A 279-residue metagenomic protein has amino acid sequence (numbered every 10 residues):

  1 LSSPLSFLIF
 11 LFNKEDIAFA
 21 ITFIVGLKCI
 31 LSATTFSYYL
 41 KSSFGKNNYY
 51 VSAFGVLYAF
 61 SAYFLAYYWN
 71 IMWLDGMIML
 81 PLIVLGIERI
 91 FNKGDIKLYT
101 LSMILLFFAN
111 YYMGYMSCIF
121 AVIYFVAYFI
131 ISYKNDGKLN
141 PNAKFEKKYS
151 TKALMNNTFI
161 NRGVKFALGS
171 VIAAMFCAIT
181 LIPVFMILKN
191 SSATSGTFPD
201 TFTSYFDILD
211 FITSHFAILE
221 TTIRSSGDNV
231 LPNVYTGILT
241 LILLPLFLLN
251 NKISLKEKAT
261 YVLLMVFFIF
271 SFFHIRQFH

Functional and structural regions predicted by a protein language model:
L1-P4, R162-N250, T260, F270-H279: Periplasmic/ER-lumenal interhelical loops and adjacent helix-loop junctions in multi-pass membrane proteins
S3, L11-T34, A66-L74: Loop-to-helix entry region of an early transmembrane alpha helix in multi-pass inner-membrane enzymes
L5-I9, E88: Amphipathic, well-packed alpha-helical segments that form the structural scaffold of globular domains
L11-I17, F60-A66, I96, S102-F108 (+3 more regions): Membrane-interface interhelical loops and short amphipathic "cap" helices that link adjacent transmembrane segments
K14-T22, N47, L65, W69 (+5 more regions): Membrane-helix interfacial "entry" motifs
V25, W73-G76, S117, N229-T236: Alpha-helical transmembrane segments of polytopic membrane proteins
I30-S42, N48-S132, K165-F185, N190: Membrane-embedded helix bundles of polyisoprenyl
N135-V164, P245-F278: Membrane-interface helix-loop-helix junctions at transmembrane boundaries of multi-pass membrane enzymes, predominantly
